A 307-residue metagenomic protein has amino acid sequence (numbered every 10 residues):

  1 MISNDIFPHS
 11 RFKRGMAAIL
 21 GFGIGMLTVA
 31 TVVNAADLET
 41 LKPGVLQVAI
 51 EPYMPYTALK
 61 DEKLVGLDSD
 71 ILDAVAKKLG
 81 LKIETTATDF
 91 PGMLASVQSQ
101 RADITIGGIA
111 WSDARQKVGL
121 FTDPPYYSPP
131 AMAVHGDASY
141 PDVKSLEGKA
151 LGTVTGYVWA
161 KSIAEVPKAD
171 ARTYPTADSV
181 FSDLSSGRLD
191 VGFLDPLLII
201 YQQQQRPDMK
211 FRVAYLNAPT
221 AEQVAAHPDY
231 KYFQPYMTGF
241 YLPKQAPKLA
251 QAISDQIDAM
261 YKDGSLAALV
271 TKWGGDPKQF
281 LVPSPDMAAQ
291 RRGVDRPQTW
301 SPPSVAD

Functional and structural regions predicted by a protein language model:
A17-A30: Bacterial N-terminal signal peptides
N34-D61, S139-Y140, K144-A150, G293-D307: Immediate post-signal peptide segment of exported/extracytoplasmic ligand-binding proteins
A35-I109, K117, D263, A268 (+1 more regions): Extracytoplasmic small-molecule ligand-binding "clamshell" domains of the periplasmic binding protein/Venus flytrap
Q47, E51-P55, L64-K77, A110 (+3 more regions): Bilobed "Venus flytrap"/periplasmic-binding protein-like clamshell domains and structurally analogous long
Q47, L81-K82, S99-G107, S185-L198 (+1 more regions): Alpha-to-beta junction loops
D70-K78, D137-Y140, K144-S145, K149-A150 (+2 more regions): Extended ligand-binding regions for polar small-molecule ligands
D73, K77, K82-S145, Y215-Y232 (+1 more regions): Acidic, polar ligand-binding/catalytic clefts
K161-Y174, K248-W300, S304-A306: Ligand-binding clefts/hinges and TM-proximal coupling segments of bilobed small-molecule sensing domains
